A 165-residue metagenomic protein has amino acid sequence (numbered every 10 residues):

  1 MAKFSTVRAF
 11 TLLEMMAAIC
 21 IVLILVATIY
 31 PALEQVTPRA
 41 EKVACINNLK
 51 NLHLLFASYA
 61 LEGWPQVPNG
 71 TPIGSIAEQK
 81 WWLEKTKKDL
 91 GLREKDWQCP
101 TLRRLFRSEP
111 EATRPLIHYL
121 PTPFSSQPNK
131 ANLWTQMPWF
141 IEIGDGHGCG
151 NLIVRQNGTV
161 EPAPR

Functional and structural regions predicted by a protein language model:
M1-F10: N-terminal leader/signal peptides at the extreme start of proteins
E14: Conserved G/P- and acidic residue-centered "switch" motifs that form tight phosphate/ATP-binding loops in soluble
I21-V22, G144: Hydrophobic alpha-helical transmembrane segments of multipass integral membrane proteins
L23-E84, R93-D96, T159-P162: Conserved hydrophobic/amphipathic alpha-helical signal-anchor segments
K88: Internal catalytic or translocation cores that form aromatic/hydrophobic pockets or channels for amphipathic metabolites
G91-K95, P100, R104-R165: Active-site-flanking ligand-binding surface segments in enzyme catalytic domains
